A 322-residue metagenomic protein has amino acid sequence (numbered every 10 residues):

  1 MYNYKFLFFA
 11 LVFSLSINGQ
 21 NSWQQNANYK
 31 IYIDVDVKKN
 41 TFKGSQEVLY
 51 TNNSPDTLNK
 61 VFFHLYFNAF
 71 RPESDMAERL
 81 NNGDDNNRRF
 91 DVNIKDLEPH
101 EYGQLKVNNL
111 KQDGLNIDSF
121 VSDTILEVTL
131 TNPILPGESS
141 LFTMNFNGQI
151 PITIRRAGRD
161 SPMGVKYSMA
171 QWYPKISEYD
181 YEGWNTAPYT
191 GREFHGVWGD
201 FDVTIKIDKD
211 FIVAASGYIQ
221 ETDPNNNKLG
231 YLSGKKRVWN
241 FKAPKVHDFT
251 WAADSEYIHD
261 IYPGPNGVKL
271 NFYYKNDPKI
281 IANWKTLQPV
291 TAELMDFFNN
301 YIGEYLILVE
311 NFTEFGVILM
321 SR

Functional and structural regions predicted by a protein language model:
M1-W23: Bacterial Sec-dependent N-terminal signal peptides
L15, G19-K43, A170: N-terminal, polar/Ser/Thr-rich
Q20, I31-I33, V48, L115-D118 (+3 more regions): Beta-strand-rich interaction surfaces with strong enrichment in secreted/lumenal proteins
Q46-V48, N52, L65, E138-I152 (+2 more regions): Short, hydrophobic/aromatic-enriched beta-strand segments in well-ordered soluble domains
T51, N87-G164: A surface-exposed beta-strand-loop module
F63-L115, M169-A170, K206, D210-F211: Solvent-exposed beta-hairpin/edge-strand motifs
D75-N87, N147-F201, Y262-G264: Glycine/proline-rich low-complexity spacer/linker segments in large multi-domain proteins
I176-G183, G191-R322: Hydrophobic helix-coil surface modules that form long, contiguous segments used for peptide/substrate interaction
